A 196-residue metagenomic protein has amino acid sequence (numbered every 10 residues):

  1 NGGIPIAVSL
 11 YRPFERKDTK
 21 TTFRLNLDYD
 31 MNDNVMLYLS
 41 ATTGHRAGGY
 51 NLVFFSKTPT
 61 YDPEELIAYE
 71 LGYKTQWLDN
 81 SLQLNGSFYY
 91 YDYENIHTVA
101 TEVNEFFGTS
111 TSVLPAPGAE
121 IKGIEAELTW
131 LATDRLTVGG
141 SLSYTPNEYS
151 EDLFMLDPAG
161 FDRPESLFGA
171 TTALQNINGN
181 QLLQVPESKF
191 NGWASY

Functional and structural regions predicted by a protein language model:
N1-E15, Y50-P59, T98-P115, S150-N178: Solvent-exposed loop segments that connect transmembrane elements
N1-G2, D18-R46, L136-G139: Surface-exposed extracellular loop regions of Gram-negative outer-membrane beta-barrel proteins
R16-K17, L183: Charged, low-complexity surface patches
D18, N26, G48, Q76 (+3 more regions): Small/flexible residues
K20-R24, S56-T58, L66-E70, K189-N191: Transmembrane beta-barrel architecture of outer membranes
R24, R46, K74, E187-K189 (+1 more regions): Basic side chains
D30-R46, D62-L131, S143, N147-L153: Membrane-embedded beta-barrel scaffold of Gram-negative outer-membrane proteins
Y90-D92, L114-Y196: Gram-negative outer-membrane beta-barrel transporters
